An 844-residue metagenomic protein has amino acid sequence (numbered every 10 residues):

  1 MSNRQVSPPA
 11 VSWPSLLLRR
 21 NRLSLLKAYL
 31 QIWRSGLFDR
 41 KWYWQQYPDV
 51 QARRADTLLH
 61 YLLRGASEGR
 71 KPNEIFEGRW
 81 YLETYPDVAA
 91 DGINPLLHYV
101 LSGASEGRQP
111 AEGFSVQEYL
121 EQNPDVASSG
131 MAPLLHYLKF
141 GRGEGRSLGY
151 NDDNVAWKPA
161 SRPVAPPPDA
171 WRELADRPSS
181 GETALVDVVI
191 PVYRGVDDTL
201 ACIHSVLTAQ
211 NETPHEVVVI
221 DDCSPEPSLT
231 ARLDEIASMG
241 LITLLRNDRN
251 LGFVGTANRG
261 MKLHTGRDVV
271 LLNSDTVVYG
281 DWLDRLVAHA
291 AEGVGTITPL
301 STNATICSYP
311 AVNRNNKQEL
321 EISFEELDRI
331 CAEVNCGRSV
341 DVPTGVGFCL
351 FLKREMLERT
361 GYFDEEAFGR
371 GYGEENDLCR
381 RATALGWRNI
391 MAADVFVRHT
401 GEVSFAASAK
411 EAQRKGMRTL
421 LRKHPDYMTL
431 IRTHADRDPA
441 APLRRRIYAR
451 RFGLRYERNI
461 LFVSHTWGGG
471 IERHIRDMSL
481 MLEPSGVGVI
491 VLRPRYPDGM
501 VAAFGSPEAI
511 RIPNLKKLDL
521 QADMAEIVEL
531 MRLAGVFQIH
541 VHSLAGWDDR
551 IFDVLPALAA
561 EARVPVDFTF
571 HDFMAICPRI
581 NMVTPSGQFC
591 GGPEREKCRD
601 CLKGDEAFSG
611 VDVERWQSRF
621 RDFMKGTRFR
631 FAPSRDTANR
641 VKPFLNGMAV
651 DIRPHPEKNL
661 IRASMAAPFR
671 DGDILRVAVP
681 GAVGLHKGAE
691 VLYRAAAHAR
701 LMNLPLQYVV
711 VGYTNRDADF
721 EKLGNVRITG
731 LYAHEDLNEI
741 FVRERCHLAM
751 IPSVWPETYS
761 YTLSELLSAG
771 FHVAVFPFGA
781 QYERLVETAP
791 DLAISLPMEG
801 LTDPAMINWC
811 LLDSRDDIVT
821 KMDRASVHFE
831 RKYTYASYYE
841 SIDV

Functional and structural regions predicted by a protein language model:
S2-Y29, K139, G145, G149-L185 (+12 more regions): Non-catalytic membrane-proximal stalk/linker segments that position and tether the catalytic domains
N3-P166: Charge-rich, low-complexity intrinsically disordered regions
H204-P214: Short, acidic, metal-binding catalytic loop of nucleotide-sugar glycosyltransferases
L229, N247-H264, G280: Glycine-rich, basic loop-to-helix element that forms the pyrophosphate-binding segment of sugar-nucleotide handling
I236-T243, N715-R743, A789: Nucleotide-activated donor-binding/catalytic signature segment of Leloir-type glycosyltransferases, i.e., the conserved
V254-G255, K262, N303, N316-E355: A recurrent flexible, glycine/aromatic-enriched loop bordering the glycosyltransferase active site that acts as
T276-K317: Conserved donor NDP-sugar-binding/catalytic core segment of glycosyltransferases
D281, R285-L286, D341-G361, E366-F396: A short, conserved alpha-helix in the catalytic core of glycosyltransferases
